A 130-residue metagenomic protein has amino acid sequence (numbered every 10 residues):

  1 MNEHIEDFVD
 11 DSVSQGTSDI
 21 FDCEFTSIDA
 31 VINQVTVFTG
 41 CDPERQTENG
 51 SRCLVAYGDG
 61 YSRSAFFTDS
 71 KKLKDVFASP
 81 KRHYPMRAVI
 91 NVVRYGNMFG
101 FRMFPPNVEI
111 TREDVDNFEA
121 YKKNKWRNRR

Functional and structural regions predicted by a protein language model:
M1-G60: OB-fold ssDNA-binding interfaces and closely related basic DNA-contact patches used across DNA replication/repair
H4, F8, V76, D114-N117 (+1 more regions): Charge-rich, solvent-exposed alpha-helical interaction surfaces
D29-I32, K71-N91: Short nucleic-acid-contacting surface segments enriched for D/E, G, S/T with interspersed K/R
F38, C53-A56, A65, P85-V92 (+1 more regions): Hydrophobic beta-strand residues in large extracellular and virion-surface proteins
E44, K81, M86, P106-N107: Generic low-complexity segments that are intrinsically disordered, proline-rich and/or Lys/Arg-biased
R45, R63, L73-K74, N97-F99 (+1 more regions): Eukaryotic short linear interaction motifs
G60-K81, E119-K122: Beta-strand/loop nucleic-acid-binding surfaces
N91-R129: OB-fold/S1-family single-stranded nucleic acid-binding modules
